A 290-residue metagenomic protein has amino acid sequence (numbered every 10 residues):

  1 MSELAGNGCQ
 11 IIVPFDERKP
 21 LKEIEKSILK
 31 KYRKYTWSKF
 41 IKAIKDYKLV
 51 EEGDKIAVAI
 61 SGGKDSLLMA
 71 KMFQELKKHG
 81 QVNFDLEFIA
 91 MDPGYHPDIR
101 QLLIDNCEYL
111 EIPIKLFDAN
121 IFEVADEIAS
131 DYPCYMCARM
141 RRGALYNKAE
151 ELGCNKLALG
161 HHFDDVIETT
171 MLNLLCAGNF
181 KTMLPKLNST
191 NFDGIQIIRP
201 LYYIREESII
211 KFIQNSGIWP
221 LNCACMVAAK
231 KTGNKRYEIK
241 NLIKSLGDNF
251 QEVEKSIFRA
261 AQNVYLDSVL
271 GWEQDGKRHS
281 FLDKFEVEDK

Functional and structural regions predicted by a protein language model:
S2-L172, C176-N179, L184, E207-N215 (+1 more regions): ATP-dependent adenylation/nucleotidyltransferase module used to activate substrates
K30, K34, P97, R139 (+6 more regions): Electropositive phosphate-/nucleotide-binding environments in soluble metabolic enzymes
D85-L86, D164-E238, L242-S245: Catalytic subdomain that performs nucleotidyl-dependent activation
D92-G94, N120-F122, S189, Y203 (+2 more regions): Short, solvent-exposed coil/turn elements at secondary-structure transition points
I112-D131, N191, I195, S268-G271 (+1 more regions): Mobile, glycine- and charge-enriched loop segments and immediately flanking short secondary-structure elements within
L116-F122, N147, L187-F192, A229-G233 (+2 more regions): Short C-terminal domain-edge/linker segments immediately following a structured domain
A138-L152, K186-F192, I243-A260: Short, basic, helix/turn surface patches
I218-K290: The feature marks non-catalytic terminal segments
